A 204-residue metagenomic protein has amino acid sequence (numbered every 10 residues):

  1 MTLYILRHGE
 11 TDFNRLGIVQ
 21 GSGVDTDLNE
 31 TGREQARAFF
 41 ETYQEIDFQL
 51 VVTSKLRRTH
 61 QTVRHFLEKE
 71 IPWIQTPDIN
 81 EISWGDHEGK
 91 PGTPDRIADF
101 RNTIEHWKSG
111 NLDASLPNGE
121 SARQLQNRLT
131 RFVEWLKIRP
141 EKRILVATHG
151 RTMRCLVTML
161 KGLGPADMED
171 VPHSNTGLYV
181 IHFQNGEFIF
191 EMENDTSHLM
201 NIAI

Functional and structural regions predicted by a protein language model:
T2, Q75, I82-R96, P140-K142 (+1 more regions): Acidic, low-complexity terminal tails and accessory targeting/binding regions of phosphate-metabolizing enzymes
T2-H8, V146: Short, hydrophobic/glycine-enriched beta-strand segments
R7-Q75: Active-site-proximal alpha-helix that buttresses catalytic centers in soluble enzyme cores
G9, R143, G150: Active-site metal-binding loops of divalent metal-dependent hydrolases
Q44-D47, L136-K142: Glycine-rich phosphate-binding loop signature in dinucleotide/nucleotide-binding domains
T53-S54, N127, A147-T148: Short beta-strand scaffold positions
R58, T152-M153: Alpha-helix capping/helix-boundary segments
K69-R128, E191-E193, A203-I204: Phosphate-handling substructures
